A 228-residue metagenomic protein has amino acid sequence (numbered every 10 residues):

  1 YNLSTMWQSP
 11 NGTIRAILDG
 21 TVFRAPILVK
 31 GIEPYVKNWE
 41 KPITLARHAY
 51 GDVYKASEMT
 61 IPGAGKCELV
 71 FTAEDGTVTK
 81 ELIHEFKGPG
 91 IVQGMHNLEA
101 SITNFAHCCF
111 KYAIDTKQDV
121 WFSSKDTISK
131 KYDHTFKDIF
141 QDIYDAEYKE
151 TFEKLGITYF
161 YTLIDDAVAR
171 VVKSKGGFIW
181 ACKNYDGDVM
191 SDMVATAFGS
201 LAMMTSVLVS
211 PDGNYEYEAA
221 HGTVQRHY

Functional and structural regions predicted by a protein language model:
Y1-V78, Y185-V189: N-terminal glycine-rich phosphate/adenylate-binding segment common to multiple enzyme folds
N2, K55-T60, K131-F136, V171-S174 (+1 more regions): Short acidic, glycine/serine/threonine-rich loops at helix termini
M6, P34-W39, H84, A113-I114 (+4 more regions): Solvent-exposed alpha-helices and their adjacent loops that cap or buttress functional pockets in soluble metabolic
A16-F23, H48-Y50, Y54, H107-Q118 (+4 more regions): Generic secondary-structure signature for well-ordered alpha-helical cores
V22-R24, T162-V171, Q225: Glycine-rich oxoanion-binding loops at beta->alpha junctions
F71-D75, T79-I164: Glycine-rich phosphate/diphosphate-binding loop of Rossmann-like nucleotide-binding domains
V171-Y228: Glycine-rich phosphate/nucleotide-binding loop
